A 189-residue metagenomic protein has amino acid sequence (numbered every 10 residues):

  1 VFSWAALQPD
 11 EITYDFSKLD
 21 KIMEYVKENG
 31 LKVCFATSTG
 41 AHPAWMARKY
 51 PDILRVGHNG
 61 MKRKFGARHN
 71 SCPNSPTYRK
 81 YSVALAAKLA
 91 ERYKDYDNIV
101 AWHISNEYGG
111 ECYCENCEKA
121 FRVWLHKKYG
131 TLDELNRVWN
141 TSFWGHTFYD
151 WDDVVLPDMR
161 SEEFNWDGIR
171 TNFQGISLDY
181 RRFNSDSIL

Functional and structural regions predicted by a protein language model:
V1-K64, A87-A90, L189: Aromatic-lined substrate-binding rim segments of carbohydrate-active enzymes
G60-L189: Polysaccharide-binding and catalytic clefts of secreted carbohydrate-active enzymes
